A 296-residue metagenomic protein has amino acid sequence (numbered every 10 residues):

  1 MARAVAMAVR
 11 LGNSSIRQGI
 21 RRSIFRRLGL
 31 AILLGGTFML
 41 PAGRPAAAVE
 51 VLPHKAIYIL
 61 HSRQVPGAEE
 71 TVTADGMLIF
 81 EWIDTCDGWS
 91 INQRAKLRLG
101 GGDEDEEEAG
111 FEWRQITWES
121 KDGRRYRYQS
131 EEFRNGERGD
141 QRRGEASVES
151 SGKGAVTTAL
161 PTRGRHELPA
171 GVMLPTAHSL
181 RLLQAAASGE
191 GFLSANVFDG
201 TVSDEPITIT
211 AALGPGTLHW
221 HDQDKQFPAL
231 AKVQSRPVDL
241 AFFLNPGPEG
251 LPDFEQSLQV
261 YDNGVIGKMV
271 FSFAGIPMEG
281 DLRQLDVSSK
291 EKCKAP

Functional and structural regions predicted by a protein language model:
M1-F25: N-terminal secretory signal peptides that target proteins for export/translocation
R27-P41: Bacterial N-terminal signal peptides
R44-E108: N-terminal cleavable signal peptides for secretion/export
A48-P53, E81-S90, W118-R124, A229-K232 (+1 more regions): A short, structured loop/turn motif at beta-sheet edges
I57-R63, Q93-R98, Y128-F133, V238-G247: Short beta-strand segments that buttress and anchor functional surface loops
T73-L78, G110-R114, G139-R143, L251-E255: Short, surface-exposed coil-to-beta transition loops
Q93-S150: Hydrophobic/aromatic-rich structural module bridging two neighboring secondary-structure elements via a short loop
E131-P296: Mature, soluble, non-transmembrane domains
